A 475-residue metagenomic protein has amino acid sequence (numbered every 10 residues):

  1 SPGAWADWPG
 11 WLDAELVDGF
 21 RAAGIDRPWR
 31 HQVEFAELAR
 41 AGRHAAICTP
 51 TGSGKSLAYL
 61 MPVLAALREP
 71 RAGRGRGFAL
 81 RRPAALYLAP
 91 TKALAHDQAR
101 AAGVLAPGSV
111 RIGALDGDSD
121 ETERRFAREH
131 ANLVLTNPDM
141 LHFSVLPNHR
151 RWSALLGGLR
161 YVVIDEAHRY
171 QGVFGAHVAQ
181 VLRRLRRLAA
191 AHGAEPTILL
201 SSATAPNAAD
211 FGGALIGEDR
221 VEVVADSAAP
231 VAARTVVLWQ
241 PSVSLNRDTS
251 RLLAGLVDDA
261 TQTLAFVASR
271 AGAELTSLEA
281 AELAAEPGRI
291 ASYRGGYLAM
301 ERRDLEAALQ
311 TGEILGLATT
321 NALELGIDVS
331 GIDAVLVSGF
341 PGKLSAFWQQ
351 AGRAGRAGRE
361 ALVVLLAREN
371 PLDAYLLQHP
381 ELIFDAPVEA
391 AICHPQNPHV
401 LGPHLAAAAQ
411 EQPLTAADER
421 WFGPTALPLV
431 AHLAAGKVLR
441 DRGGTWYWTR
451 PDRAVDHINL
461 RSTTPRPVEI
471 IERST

Functional and structural regions predicted by a protein language model:
S1-A23, R27-R30, E34-A41, A45-H142 (+1 more regions): Helicase motor core with emphasis on the C-terminal RecA-like subdomain
V468, S474-T475: Beta-strand/loop-dominated core regions that host nucleotide or nucleotide-derived cofactor-binding catalytic loops
